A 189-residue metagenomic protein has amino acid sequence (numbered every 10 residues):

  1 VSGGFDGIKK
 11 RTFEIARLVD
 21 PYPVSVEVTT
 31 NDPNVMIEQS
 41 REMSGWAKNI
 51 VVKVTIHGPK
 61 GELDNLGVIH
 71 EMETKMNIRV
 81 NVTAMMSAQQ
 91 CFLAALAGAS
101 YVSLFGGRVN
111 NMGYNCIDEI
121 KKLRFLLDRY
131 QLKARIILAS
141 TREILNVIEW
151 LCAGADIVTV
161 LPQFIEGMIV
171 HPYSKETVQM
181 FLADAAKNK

Functional and structural regions predicted by a protein language model:
V1, G98-G113, G154-S174: Glycine-rich phosphate-binding active-site loops on the catalytic face of alpha/beta enzymes
V1-K75, G106: Active-site beta->alpha loop and helix N-cap motifs at the rims of alpha/beta catalytic domains
D6-S25, N65-V80, C116-I137, Q179-K189: Alpha-helix-loop-beta-strand connector modules within alpha/beta enzyme cores
Y22-V28, I50-V54, I78-T83, V102-L104 (+2 more regions): Hydrophobic faces of well-ordered beta-strands that scaffold small-molecule active sites in alpha/beta enzyme cores
T29-N34, T55-L63, V82-Q89, R135-L145: Glycine-rich beta-to-alpha transition loops that act as phosphate-gripper elements at the mouths of alpha/beta enzyme
N31-P33, M112, I144-L145, W150 (+1 more regions): Catalytic cores and adjacent flexible loops of soluble metabolic enzymes that perform enolate/carbanion chemistry on
V35-Q39, M43, S87-G98, R142-I157: Catalytic cores of alpha/beta
V82-E119, L126: Histidine/lysine/aspartate-rich catalytic loop segments that bind and position anionic ligands
